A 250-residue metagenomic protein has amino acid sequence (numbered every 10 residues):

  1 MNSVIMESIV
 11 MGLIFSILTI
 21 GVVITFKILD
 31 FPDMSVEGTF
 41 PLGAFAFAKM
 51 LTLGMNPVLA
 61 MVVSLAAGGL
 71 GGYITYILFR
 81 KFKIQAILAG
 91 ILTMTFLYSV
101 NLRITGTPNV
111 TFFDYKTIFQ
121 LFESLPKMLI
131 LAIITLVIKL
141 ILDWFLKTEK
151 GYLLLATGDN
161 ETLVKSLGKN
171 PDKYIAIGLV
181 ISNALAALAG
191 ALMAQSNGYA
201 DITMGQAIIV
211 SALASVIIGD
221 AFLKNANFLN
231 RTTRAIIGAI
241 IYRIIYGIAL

Functional and structural regions predicted by a protein language model:
S3-G54, M61, L78-K81, I217-K224: Single transmembrane alpha-helix segments in multi-pass membrane proteins
S8-I9, L13, G38, V58-A66 (+5 more regions): Hydrophobic alpha-helical transmembrane segments
V22, M55-T95, V100, L136 (+2 more regions): Alpha-helical transmembrane segments within multi-pass membrane transporters and channels
I24, K49, Y73, I77-F82 (+7 more regions): Membrane-interface helix caps of multi-pass small-molecule transporters
T25-G43, F82-L92, L153, I177 (+2 more regions): Short, non-helical or kinked segments that cap or interrupt transmembrane helices
A86, G90-K147, A176-I177: Transmembrane helix-bundle core of multi-pass membrane transporters and related energy-transducing complexes
P126-I209, A214: Helix-loop-helix "hairpin" substructures at the membrane interface of multi-pass membrane proteins
A186, G190, S196-L250: Transmembrane alpha-helical segments in multi-pass inner-membrane proteins
